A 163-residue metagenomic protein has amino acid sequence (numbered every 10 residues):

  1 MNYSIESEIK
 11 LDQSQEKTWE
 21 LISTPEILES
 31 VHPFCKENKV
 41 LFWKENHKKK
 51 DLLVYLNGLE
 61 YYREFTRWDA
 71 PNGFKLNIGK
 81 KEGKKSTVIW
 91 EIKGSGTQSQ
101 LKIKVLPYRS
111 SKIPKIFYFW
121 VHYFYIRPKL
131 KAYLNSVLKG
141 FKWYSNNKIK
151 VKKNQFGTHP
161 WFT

Functional and structural regions predicted by a protein language model:
M1, T66, E91-K93: Short secondary-structure boundary/capping segments
M1-K44, F162-T163: Hydrophobic ligand-binding cavity/cleft-lining segments
E8-D12, E64, E91: Generic structural detector for well-ordered beta-strands
Q13, D69-P71, G96: Residue-level signal for tight coil/turn positions that link beta-strands
S14-E20, K129-Y133, V137: Short amphipathic alpha-helical segments
K17-W19, S30, Y62-E64, K75 (+2 more regions): Short acidic, gly/pro-rich beta-turn/loop elements at beta-sheet edges and active-site/ligand-binding grooves
K39-E82, T87, Q100, N135-V151 (+1 more regions): Glycine-rich portal/gate segments that line the openings of hydrophobic small-molecule binding cavities
K80-N135, W143, K152-N154: Beta-strand/loop substructures that line and gate deep hydrophobic ligand-binding cavities in soluble
